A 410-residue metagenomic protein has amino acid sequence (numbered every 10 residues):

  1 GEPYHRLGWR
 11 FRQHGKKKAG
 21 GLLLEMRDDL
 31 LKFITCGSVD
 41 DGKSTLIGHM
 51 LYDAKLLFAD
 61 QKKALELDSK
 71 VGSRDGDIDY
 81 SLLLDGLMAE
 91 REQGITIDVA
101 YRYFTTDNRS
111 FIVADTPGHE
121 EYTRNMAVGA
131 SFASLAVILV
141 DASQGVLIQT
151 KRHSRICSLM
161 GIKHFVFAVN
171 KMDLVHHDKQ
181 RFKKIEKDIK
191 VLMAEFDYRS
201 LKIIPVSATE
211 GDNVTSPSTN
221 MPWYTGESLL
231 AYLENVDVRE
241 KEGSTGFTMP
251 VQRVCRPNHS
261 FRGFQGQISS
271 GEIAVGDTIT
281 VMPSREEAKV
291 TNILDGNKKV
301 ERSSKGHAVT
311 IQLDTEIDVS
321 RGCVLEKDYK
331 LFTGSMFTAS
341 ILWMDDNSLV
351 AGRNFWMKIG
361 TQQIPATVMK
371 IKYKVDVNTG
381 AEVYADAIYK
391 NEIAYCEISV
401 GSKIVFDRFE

Functional and structural regions predicted by a protein language model:
G8-F11, G15-S44, T106-D107, N258-E410: C-terminal effector/interaction modules appended to NTPase cores
G21, V71-G76, D85-I97, L192-L201 (+5 more regions): Active-site phosphate-binding and catalytic loops of NTP-dependent enzymes
L22-R124, A133-A136, A168: P-loop NTPase switch module centered on the Walker A-proximal segment
D40, L46, L65, G94 (+12 more regions): Residue-level signature of catalytic and energy-coupling elements of molecular machines, predominantly ATP/GTP-dependent
D41, D53, H119-E120, S143-V146 (+5 more regions): Conserved nucleotide-binding/hydrolysis micro-motifs of P-loop NTPases
R109-F111, T116-E121, S131-R152, I162-K183: Conserved Switch II/interswitch segment of TRAFAC-class P-loop GTPases
V175-V238: Canonical P-loop GTPase G-domain recognition
T209, G226-Q265, T280, E287: Accessory interdomain/linker segments of ATP-dependent helicases and helicase-like nucleic-acid enzymes that mediate
